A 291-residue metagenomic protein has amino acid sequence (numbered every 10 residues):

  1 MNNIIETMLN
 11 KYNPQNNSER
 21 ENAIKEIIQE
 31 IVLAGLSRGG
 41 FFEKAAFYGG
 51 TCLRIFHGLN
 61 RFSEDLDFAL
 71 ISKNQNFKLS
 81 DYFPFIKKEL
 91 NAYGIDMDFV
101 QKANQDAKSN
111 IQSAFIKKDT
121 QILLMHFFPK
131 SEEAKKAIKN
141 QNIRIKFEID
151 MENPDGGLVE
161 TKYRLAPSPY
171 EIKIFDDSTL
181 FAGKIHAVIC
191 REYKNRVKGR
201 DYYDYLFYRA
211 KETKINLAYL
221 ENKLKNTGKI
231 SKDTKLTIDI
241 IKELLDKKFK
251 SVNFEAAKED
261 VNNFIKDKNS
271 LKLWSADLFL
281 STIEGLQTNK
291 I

Functional and structural regions predicted by a protein language model:
M1-E30, S37-A45, F56, I71-I291: Structured mid-to-C-terminal alpha-helical surface segments
Y48-T51: Glycine-rich beta-strand-to-loop/alpha-helix junction loops that act as flexible
L53-R54, F68: Active-site micro-motifs of SAM-dependent methyltransferase domains
R54-S63: Short glycine-biased active-site loop of nucleotidyltransferases that positions the nucleotide triphosphate and helps
F62, L66-F68, Q105: Catalytic palm active-site di-aspartate
